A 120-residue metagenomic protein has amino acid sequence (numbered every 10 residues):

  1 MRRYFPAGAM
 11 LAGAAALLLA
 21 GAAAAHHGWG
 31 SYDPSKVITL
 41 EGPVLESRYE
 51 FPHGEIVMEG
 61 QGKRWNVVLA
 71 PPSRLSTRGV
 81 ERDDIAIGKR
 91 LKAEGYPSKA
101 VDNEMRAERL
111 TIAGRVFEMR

Functional and structural regions predicted by a protein language model:
M1-A12: Bacterial N-terminal signal peptides that target proteins for export
A20-A22: N-terminal signal peptide c-region/cleavage motif recognized by signal peptidases
W29-E41, L45-S47: Short, glycine/small-residue-enriched coil/turn segments at secondary-structure junctions
E50-E59: Short aromatic-glycine-enriched beta-strand elements
K63-P72: A short macromolecule-binding patch
S76-R78, V101-D102: Charge-rich, low-complexity N-terminal segments
T77-A93: Short nucleic-acid-contacting surface segments enriched for D/E, G, S/T with interspersed K/R
S98-R120: OB-fold/S1-family single-stranded nucleic acid-binding modules
